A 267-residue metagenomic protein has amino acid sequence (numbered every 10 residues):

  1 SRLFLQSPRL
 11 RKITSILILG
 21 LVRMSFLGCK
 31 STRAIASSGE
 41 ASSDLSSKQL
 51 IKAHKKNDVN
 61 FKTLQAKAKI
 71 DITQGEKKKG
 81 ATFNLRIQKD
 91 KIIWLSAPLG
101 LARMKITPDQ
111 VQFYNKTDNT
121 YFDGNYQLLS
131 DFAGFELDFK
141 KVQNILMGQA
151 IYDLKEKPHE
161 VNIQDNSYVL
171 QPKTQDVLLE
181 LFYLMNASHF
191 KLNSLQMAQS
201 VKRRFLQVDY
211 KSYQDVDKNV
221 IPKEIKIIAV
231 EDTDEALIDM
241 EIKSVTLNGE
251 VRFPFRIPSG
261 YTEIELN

Functional and structural regions predicted by a protein language model:
S1-C29: Sec-dependent bacterial lipoprotein signal peptides
C29-K77, E265-N267: N-terminal leader/targeting segments and the immediate start of mature chains
E40-S46, R86-D90, P98, P108-Q112 (+2 more regions): The feature marks either
K56-L64, E76-K79, R86, M104 (+3 more regions): Edge/loop elements at the starts and ends of beta-strands within beta-rich repeat scaffolds
I92-K140: An acidic-aromatic
F132-V161: C-terminal low-complexity, charged extensions that often adopt amphipathic alpha-helices
E160-L266: Gly/Pro-enriched, hydrophobic low-complexity segments that function as extracytoplasmic propeptides/linkers
